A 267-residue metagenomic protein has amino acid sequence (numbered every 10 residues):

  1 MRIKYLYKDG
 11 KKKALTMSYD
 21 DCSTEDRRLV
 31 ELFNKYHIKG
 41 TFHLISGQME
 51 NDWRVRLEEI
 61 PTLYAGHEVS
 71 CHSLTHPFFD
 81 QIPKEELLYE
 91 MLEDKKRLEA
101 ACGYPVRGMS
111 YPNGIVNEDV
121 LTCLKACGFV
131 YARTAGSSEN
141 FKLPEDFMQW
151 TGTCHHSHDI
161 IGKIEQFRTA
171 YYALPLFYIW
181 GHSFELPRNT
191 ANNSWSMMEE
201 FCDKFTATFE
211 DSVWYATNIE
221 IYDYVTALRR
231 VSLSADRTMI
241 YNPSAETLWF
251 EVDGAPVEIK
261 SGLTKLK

Functional and structural regions predicted by a protein language model:
M1-R27: Boundary/entry segment of secreted carbohydrate-active catalytic domains
R2-Y7, E99, Y131-N140, G181-L266: C-terminal domain-boundary segment and adjacent tail
T16-M17, E68, V213: Hydrophobic "anchor" residues on beta-strands that sit immediately upstream of conserved functional sites
Y19-C22, S73, S183, N218: Active-site metal-binding loops of divalent metal-dependent hydrolases
E25, L29, E59, E90-L98 (+3 more regions): Alpha-helical packing segments of well-folded alpha/beta enzyme cores
N34-V130, A135-W150, C154, L174-P187: Metal-dependent polysaccharide deacetylase catalytic core of the NodB/CE4 family, i.e., the active-site-bearing domain
K84-Y89, I161, N192-E199: Non-membrane alpha-helical structural segments and their capping/turn regions in soluble enzymes
H155-T169: A Trp-anchored, charged/polar loop motif used as the substrate-binding/catalytic surface of acyl/ester-handling
